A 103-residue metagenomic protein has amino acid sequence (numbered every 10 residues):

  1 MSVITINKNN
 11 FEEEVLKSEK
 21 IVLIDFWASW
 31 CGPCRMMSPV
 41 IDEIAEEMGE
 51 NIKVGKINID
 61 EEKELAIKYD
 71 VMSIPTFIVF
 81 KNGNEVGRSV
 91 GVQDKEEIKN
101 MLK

Functional and structural regions predicted by a protein language model:
S2, N7, W27, K53-G55: Conserved Rossmann-like nucleotide-binding pocket used by diverse enzymes that bind dinucleotide cofactors
I4-V22: A short beta-strand-turn-helix
E19-I21, S38-I57: Conserved helix-turn-beta segment immediately C-terminal to the redox Cys motif in thioredoxin-like folds
K20, F26-W30, S73: Short pre-active-site segment immediately N-terminal to redox-active cysteine/selenocysteine motifs in thiol-based
F26-E43: Conserved redox-active cysteine motifs that mediate thiol-disulfide chemistry, especially di-cysteine Cys-X(1-2)-Cys
I59-A66: Structural microenvironment flanking redox-active thiols in thiol-disulfide oxidoreductases
S73, I78-K103: Non-catalytic, surface beta->alpha helical segment in thiol-disulfide oxidoreductase systems
